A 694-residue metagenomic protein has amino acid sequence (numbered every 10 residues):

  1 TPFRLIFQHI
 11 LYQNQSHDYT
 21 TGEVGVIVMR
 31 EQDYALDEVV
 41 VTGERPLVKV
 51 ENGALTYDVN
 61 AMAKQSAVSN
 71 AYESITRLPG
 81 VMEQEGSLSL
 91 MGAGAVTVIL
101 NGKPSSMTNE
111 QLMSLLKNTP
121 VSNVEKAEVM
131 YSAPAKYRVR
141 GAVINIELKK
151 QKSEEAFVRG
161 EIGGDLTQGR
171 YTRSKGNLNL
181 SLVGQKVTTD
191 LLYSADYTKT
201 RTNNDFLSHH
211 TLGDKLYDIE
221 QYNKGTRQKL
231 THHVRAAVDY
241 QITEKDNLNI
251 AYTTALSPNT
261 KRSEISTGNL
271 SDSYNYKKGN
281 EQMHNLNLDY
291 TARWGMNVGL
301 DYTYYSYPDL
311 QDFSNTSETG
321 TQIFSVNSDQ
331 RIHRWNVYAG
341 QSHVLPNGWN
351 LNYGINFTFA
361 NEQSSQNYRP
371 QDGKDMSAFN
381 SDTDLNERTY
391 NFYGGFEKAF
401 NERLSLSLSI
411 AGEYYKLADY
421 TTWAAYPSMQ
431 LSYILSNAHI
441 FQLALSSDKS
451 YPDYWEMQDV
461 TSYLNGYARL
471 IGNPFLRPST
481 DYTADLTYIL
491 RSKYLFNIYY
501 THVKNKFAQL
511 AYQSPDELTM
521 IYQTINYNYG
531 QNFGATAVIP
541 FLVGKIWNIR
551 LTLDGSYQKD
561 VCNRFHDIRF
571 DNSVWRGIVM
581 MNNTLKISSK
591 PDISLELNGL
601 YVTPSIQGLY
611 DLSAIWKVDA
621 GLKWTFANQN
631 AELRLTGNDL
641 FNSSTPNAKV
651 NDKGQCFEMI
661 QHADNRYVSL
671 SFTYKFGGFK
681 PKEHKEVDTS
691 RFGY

Functional and structural regions predicted by a protein language model:
I6-Y12, G22-A63, E83-E85, M91-A95 (+1 more regions): Short, acidic, small-residue-rich periplasmic hinge/interaction motif at the N-terminus of Gram-negative outer-membrane
E23-R30, A71-S74, L112-S114, E128 (+2 more regions): N-terminal periplasmic accessory domains that precede and gate Gram-negative outer-membrane beta-barrel machines
Y72-T108, I144-N145: Extracytoplasmic beta-strand/coil segments of soluble accessory domains associated with Gram-negative outer-membrane
S105-S132: Short acidic/polar hinge/loop motifs at secondary-structure boundaries that mediate gating or recognition
V187, T231-N259, N275-T422, P427 (+4 more regions): Face-selective signature of the C-terminal outer-membrane beta-barrel domain
L385, K449-I498, H502-K504, M520-G534 (+2 more regions): Outer-membrane beta-barrel signature, preferentially recognizing the C-terminal barrel domain of Gram-negative
N526-P604: Gram-negative outer-membrane beta-barrel transporters
S573-Y694: Conserved C-terminal beta-signal and adjacent last beta-strands/turns of outer-membrane beta-barrel proteins
